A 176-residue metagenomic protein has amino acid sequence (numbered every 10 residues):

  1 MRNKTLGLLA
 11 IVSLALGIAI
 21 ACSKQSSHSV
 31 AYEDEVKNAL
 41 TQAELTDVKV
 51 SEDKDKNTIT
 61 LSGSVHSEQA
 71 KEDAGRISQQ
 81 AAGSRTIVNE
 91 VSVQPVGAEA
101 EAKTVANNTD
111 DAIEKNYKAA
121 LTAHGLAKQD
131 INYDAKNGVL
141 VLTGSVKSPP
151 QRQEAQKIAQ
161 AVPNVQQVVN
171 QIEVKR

Functional and structural regions predicted by a protein language model:
R2-R176: N-terminal targeting leaders
